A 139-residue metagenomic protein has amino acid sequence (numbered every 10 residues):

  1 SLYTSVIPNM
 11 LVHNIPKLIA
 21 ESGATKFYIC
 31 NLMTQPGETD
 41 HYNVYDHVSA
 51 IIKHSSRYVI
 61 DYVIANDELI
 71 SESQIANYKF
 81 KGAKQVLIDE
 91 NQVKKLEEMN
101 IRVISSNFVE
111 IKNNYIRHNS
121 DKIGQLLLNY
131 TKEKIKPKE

Functional and structural regions predicted by a protein language model:
L2-V59, I70, Q74-N77: Conserved phosphate- and dinucleotide-binding cores of soluble alpha/beta proteins, encompassing both enzyme active
H41-E139: C-terminal functional extensions of proteins
